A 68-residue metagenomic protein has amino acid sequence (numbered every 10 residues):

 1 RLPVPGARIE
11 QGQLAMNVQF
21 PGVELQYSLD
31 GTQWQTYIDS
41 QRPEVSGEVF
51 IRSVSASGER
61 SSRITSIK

Functional and structural regions predicted by a protein language model:
R1-K68: Short, compositionally stereotyped local motifs that mark structural "simplifiers"
